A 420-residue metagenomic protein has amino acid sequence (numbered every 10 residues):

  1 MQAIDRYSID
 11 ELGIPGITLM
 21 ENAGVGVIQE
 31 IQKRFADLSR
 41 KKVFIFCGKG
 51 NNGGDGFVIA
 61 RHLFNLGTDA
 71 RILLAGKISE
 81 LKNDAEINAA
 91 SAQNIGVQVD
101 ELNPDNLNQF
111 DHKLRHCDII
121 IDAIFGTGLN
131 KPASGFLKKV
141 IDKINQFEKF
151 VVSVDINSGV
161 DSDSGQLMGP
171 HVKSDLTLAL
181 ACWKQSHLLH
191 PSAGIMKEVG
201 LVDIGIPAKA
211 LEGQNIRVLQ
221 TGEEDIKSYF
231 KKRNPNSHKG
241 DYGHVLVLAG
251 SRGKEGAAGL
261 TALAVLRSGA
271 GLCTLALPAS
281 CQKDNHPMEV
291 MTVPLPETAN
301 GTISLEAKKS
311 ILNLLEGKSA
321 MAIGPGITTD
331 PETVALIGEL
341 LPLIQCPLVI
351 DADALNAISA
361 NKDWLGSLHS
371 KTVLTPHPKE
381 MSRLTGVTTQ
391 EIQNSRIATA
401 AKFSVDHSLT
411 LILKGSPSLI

Functional and structural regions predicted by a protein language model:
M1-A75, K82, H187-L348, N356-V373 (+1 more regions): Small-residue (G/A/S/T)-rich helix-start motifs and N-terminal tracts that mark the onset
Q29-I124, P132-V154, I344: Nucleotide and nucleotide-moiety/phosphate-recognizing core
E86-A89, L167-G169, P287-V293: Short low-complexity, flexible loop/linker segments enriched in glycine and/or proline with clustered acidic
A89, L137-I141, S174, K308 (+2 more regions): Amphipathic alpha-helical segments in well-structured domains
P104-L107, S158-S162, Q185, A354-A357: Short acidic loop-to-helix transition motifs that present clustered carboxylates
D118-I119, I124-I216: Internal gly/pro-rich beta-alpha loop/helix module that stabilizes soluble enzyme cofactors or their anionic handles
